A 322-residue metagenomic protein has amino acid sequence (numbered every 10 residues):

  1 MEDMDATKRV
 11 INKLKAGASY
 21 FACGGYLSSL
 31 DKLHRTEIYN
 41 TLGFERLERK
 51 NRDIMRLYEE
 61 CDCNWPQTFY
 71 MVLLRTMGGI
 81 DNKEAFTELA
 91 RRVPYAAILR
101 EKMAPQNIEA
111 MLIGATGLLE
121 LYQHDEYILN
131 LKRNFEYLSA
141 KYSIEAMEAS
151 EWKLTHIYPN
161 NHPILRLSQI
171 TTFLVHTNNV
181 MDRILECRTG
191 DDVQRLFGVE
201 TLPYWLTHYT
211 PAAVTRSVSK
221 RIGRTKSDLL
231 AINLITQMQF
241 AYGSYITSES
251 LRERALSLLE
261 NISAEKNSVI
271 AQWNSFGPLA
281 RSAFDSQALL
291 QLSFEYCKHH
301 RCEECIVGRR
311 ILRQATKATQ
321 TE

Functional and structural regions predicted by a protein language model:
M1, K83-E88, T316-E322: Short, well-ordered strand-loop elements centered on a beta-strand within folded domains, enriched for acidic residues
M1-R35, E322: A surface-exposed, charged beta-strand/loop segment in the N-terminal or early-internal portion of soluble proteins
L42-S286, R301: Hydrophobic, aromatic-lined core segments that form the binding pocket/scaffold for planar heteroaromatic ligands
S275-E322: Acidic, carboxylate-rich catalytic segments that either coordinate divalent cations
